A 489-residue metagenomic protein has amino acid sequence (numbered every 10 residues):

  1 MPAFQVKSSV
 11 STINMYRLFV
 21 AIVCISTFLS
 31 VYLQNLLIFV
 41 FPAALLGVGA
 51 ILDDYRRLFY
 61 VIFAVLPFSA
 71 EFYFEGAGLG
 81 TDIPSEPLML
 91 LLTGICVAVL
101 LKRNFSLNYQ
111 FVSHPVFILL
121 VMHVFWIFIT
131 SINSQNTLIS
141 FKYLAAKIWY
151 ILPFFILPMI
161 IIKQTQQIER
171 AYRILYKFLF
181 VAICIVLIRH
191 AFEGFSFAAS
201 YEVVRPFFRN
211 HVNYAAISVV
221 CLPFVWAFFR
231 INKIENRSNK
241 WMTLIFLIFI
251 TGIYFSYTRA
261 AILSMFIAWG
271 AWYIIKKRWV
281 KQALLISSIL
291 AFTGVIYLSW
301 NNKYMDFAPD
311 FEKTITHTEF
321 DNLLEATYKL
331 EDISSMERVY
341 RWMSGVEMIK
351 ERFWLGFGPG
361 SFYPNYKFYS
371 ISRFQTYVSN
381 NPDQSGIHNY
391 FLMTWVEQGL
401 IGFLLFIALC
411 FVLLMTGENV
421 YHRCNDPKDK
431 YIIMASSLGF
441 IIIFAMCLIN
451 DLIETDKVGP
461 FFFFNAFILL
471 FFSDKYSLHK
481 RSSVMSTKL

Functional and structural regions predicted by a protein language model:
P2-L29, P42-A50, V121-I132, W149-F154 (+7 more regions): Alpha-helical transmembrane segments of multi-pass inner-membrane proteins
S11-L101, I129-N133: N-terminal signal-anchor transmembrane segment
D53-F63, Y109-V121, R170-Y176, S238-M242 (+1 more regions): Membrane-interfacial loop-to-transmembrane alpha-helix junctions, especially the N-terminal start
S85-T93, P115-I127, T137-I160, L179: Aromatic-anchored transmembrane helix interface
R173, I274, W279, E397-I441: Hydrophobic transmembrane alpha-helices and their immediate junctions
H190-E193, T251, F255, K276-L330 (+2 more regions): A membrane-periplasm/extracellular boundary helix in multi-pass inner-membrane enzymes that assemble envelope glycans
A198-S200, R205, K329-M343, E347 (+2 more regions): Long extracytoplasmic/lumenal interhelical loops at the membrane interface of multi-pass membrane proteins
I245-L247, S385-N389, G417-I449, N465-I468: Loop-to-helix entry and N-terminal half of a specific, functionally important transmembrane alpha helix in multi-pass
